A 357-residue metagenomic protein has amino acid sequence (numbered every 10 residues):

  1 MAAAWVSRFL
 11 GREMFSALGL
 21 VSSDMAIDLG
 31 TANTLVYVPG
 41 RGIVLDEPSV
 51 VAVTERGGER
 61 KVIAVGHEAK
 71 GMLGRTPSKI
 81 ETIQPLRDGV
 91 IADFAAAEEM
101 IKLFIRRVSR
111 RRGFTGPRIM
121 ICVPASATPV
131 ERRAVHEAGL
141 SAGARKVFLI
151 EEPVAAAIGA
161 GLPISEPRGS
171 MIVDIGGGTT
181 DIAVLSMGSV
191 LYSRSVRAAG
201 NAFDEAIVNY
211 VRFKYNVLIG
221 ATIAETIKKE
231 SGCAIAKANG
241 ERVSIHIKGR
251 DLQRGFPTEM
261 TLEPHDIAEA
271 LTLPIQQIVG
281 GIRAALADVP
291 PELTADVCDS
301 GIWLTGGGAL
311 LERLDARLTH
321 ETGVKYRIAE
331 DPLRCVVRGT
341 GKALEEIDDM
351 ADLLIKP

Functional and structural regions predicted by a protein language model:
A2-I175, A183-I302, A309-P357: Nucleotide/phosphate-binding catalytic cleft detector across ATP-hydrolyzing and phosphate-transferring enzymes
